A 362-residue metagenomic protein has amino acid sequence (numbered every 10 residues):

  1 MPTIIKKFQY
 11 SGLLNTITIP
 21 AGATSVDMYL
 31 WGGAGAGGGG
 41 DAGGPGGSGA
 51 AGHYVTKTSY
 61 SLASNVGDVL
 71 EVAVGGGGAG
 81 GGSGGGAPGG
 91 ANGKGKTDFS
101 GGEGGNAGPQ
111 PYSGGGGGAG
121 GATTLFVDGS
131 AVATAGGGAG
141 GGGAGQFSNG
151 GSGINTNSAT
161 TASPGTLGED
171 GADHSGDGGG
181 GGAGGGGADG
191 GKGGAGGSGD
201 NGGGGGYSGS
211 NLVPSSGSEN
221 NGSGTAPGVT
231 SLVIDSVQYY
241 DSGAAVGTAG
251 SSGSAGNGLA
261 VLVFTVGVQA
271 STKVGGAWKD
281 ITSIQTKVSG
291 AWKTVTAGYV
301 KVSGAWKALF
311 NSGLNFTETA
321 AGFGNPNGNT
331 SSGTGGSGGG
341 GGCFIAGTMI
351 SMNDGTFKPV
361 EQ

Functional and structural regions predicted by a protein language model:
M1-G37, K279-T282, T286-T296, V302 (+1 more regions): GGW-centered surface loops in extracellular recognition modules
Q9-S25, T58-V66, L125-D128, L262-V266: Extracellular and analogous surface-interaction loops
Y10-G22, P164, G171-H174, V246-A249: Surface-exposed ligand/attachment interfaces on beta-rich extracellular proteins
S11, L30-T124, G141-S158, G176 (+3 more regions): Glycine-rich strand-loop-strand elements at beta-sheet edges
T123, T134, S254-V266: Short, structured beta-strand segments at or near domain termini in extracellular proteins/domains
V268-T334: Intrinsically disordered, compositionally biased repeat/linker segments
L314-Q362: HINT superfamily self-processing domains
